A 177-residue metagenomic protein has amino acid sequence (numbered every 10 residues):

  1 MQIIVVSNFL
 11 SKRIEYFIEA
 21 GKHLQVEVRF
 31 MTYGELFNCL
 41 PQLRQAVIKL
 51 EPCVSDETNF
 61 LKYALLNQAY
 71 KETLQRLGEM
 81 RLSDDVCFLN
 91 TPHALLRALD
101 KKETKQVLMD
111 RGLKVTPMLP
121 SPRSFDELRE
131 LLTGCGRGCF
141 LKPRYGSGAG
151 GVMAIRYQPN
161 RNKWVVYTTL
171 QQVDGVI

Functional and structural regions predicted by a protein language model:
M1-I4: Extreme N-terminal starter segment of soluble prokaryotic enzymes
V6-S7, G136: A general, composition-driven signal for non-globular sequence regions
N8-P122, D126: Conserved N-proximal alpha/beta basic substrate-recognition cap immediately N-terminal to, or forming the N-lobe
V28, Q45-A46, L132-T133, R156-Y157: Short alpha-helical interface elements
T104-M109, L132-R156: ATP-grasp fold ATP-binding core
R144-S147, M153-I177: Catalytic core of tubulin tyrosine ligase-like
